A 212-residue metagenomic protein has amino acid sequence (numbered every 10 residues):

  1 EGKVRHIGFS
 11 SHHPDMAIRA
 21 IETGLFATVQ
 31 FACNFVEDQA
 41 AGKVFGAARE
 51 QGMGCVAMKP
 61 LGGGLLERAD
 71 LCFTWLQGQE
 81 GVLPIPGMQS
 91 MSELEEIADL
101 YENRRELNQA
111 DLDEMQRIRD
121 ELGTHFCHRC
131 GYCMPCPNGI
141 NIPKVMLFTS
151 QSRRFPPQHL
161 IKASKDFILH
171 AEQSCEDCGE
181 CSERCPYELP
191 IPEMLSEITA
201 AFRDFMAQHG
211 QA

Functional and structural regions predicted by a protein language model:
E1-V56, L61-G64: Glycine/proline-rich, positively charged, aromatic-decorated active-site loop/lid region on the catalytic face
K43-A57, L61-A212: Structured C-terminal cap/extension of enzyme domains
